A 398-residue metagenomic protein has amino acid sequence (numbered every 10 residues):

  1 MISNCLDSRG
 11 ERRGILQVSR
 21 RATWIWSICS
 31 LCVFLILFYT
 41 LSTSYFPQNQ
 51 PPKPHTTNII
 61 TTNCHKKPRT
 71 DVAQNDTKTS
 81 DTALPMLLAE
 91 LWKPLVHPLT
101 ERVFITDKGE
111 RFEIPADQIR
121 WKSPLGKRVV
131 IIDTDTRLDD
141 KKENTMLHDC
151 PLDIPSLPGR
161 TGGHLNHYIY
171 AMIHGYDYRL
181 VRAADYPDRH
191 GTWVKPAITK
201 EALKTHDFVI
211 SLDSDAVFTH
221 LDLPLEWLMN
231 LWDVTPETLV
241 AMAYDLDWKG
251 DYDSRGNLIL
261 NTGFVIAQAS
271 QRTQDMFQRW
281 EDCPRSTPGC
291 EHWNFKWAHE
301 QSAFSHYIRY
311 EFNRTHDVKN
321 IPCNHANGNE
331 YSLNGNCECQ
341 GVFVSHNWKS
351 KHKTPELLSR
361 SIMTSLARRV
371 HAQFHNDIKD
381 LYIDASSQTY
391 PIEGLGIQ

Functional and structural regions predicted by a protein language model:
M1-S19: N-terminal Lys/Arg-rich, disordered targeting/topogenic segments
G14-T205: N-terminal anchoring/stem segment of glycosyltransferases
R21, W26-S27, A197, A267-Q398: Catalytic core and acceptor-binding pocket of nucleotide-sugar-dependent glycosyltransferases
G126-V129, H174-D177, T205-F208, S214 (+2 more regions): Loop/turn elements at helix/coil->beta-strand transitions in domains of secreted/extracellular proteins
T134-R137, V181-A184, L212-S214, A243-L246 (+2 more regions): Active-site-proximal beta-strand/loop segments in catalytic clefts of secreted hydrolases
E143-L147, A183, L223-L225, Q278-W280 (+1 more regions): Short coil/turn segments at secondary-structure boundaries
R160, R189-T192, L258, K296-W297 (+1 more regions): Solvent-exposed, acidic/flexible segments
D188-F277, E281-D282: GT-A fold catalytic core of metal-dependent nucleotide-sugar glycosyltransferases, centered on the diacidic
